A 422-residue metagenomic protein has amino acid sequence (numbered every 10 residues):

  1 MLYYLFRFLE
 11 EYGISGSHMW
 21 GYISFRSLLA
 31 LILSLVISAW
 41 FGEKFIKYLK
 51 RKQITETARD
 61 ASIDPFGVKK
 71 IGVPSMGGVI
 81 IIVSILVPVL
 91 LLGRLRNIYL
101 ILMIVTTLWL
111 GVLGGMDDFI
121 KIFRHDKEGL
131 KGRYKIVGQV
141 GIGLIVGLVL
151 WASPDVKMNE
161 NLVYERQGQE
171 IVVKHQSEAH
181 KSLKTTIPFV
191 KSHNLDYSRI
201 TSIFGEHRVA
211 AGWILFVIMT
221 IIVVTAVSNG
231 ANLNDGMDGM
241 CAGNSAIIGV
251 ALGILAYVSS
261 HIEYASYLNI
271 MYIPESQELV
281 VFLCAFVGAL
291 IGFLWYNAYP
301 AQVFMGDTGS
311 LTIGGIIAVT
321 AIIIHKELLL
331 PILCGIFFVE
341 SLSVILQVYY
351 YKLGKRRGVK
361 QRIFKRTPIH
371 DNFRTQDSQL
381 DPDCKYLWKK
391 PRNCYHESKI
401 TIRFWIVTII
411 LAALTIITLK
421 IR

Functional and structural regions predicted by a protein language model:
L2-K44, V83-V112, F119, L144-T185 (+1 more regions): Alpha-helical transmembrane segments
W20, K70-V73, P188, S192-A211 (+1 more regions): Short aromatic-rich membrane-water interface segments that cap or initiate transmembrane helices in multi-pass membrane
E43-A61: Membrane-interface helix-loop junction between the first two transmembrane segments
L49, F119-E128, Q302: Membrane-interfacial helix termini and the short, flexible loops that connect transmembrane helices in multi-pass
R59-V73, K127-G138: Juxtamembrane helix-capping/reentrant segments at transmembrane boundaries
A61-K70, H125, T201-V209, S266-P274 (+1 more regions): Short juxtamembrane and helix-loop transition motifs at transmembrane-helix boundaries in membrane proteins
R96-I104, F123-G138: Membrane-interfacial loop-to-helix junctions in multi-pass inner-membrane proteins
